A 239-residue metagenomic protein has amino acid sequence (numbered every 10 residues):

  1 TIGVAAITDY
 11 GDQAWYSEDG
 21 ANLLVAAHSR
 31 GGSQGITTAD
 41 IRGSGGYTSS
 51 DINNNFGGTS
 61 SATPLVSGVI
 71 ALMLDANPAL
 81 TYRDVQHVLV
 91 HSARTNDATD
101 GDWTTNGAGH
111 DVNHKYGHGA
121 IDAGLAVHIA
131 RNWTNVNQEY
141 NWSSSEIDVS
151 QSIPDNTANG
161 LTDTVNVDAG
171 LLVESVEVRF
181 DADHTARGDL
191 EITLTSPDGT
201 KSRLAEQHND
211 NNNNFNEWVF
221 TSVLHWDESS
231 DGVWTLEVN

Functional and structural regions predicted by a protein language model:
T1-D75, A79: Extracellular S/T/G-rich loop segment that most often corresponds to the catalytic His/Ser-adjacent loop
T1-G3, W15-S17, D75-N159: C-terminal subdomain of the subtilisin-like protease fold in secreted/lumenal serine endopeptidases
V4, V25, S60, V69 (+4 more regions): Residue-level detector of buried hydrophobic side-chain packing in well-ordered secondary-structure elements
T8-D9, S29, A93-R94, A182-A186: Glycine-rich beta-alpha junction loops
G20-N22, K115-A120, D189, D231-V233: Extracellular structured ligand-interaction cores
N54, G107-H110, T221: Short beta-alpha connecting loops at secondary-structure transitions that line or flank enzyme active sites
P64-G68, H87, W218-V219: Feature representing long, continuous alpha-helical segments
A130-N239: Loop and turn regions of beta-sandwich accessory domains that flank beta-strands and are enriched in small/polar
